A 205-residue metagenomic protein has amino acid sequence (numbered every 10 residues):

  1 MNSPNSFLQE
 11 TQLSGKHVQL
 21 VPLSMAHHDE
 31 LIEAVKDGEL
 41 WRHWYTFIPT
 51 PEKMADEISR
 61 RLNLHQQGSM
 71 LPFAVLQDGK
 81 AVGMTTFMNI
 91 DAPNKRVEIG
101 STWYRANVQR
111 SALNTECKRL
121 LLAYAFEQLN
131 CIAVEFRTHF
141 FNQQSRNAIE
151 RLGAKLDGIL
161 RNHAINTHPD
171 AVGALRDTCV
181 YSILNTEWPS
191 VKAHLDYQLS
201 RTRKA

Functional and structural regions predicted by a protein language model:
M1-S111, Y124, Q128, P169-A205: GNAT-family acyltransferases
E98, A133-E135, Q144, R151: Amphipathic alpha-helical recognition patches that constitute DNA-binding helices
R110-A125, N147, R151: Conserved acetyl-CoA-binding loop-helix of GNAT-fold acetyltransferases
E127-R137: Conserved GNAT acetyl-CoA-binding A-motif
H139-F140, H163: Conserved beta-strand edge residues that scaffold enzyme active sites
N142-G158: Conserved active-site alpha-helix within GNAT-family acetyltransferase domains
Q143-N147, T167-V172: Acidic pyrophosphate-coordinating catalytic loop
K155-A171: Conserved catalytic-core motifs of GNAT/GCN5-like acyltransferases
